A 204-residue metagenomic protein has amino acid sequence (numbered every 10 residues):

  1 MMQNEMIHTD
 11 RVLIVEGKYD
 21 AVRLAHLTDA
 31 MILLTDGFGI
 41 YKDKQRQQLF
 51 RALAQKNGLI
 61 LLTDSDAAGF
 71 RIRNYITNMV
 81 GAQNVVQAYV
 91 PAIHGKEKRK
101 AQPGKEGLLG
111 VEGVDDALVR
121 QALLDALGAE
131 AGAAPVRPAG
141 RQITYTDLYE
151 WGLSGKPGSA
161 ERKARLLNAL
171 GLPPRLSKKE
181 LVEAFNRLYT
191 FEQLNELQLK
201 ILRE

Functional and structural regions predicted by a protein language model:
M1-L13: A short, flexible N-terminal coil/short beta segment enriched in small residues
R11-V12, K18-V22, H26-K56: Acidic, glycine-rich catalytic loops of TOPRIM or P-loop NTPase phosphate-binding modules used across DNA replication
V15-E16, T63: Short beta-strand scaffold positions
R23, R71-Y75: Phosphate- and divalent-cation-binding pockets in alpha/beta enzyme and binding domains that engage nucleotide-derived
M31-L34, L59-L62, V86-Q87: Short hydrophobic alpha-helical runs that function as membrane-insertion/retention elements
G39-K42, L62-I72: Acidic, metal-coordinating catalytic cores used for nucleic-acid/nucleotide bond scission and strand-transfer chemistry
T77-A129: Long, charge-dense
Q121-L124, G128, A133-E204: C-terminal, charge/polar-rich interaction regions
